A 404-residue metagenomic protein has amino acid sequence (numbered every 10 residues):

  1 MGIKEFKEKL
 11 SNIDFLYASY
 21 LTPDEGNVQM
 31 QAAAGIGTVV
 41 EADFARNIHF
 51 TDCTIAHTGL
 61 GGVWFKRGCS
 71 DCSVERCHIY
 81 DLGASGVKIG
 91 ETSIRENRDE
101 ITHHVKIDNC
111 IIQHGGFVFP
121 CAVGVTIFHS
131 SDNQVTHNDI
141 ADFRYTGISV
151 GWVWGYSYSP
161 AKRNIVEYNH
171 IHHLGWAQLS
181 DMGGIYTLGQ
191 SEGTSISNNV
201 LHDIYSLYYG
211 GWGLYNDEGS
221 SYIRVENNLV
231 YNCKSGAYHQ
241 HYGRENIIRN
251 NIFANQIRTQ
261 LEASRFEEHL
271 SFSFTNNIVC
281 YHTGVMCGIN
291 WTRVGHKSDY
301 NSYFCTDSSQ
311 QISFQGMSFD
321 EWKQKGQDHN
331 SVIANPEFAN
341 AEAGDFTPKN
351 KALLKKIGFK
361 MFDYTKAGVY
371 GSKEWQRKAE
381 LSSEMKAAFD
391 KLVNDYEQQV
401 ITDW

Functional and structural regions predicted by a protein language model:
M1-K9, A32-R46, F65-R67: Extracellular beta-strand-rich solenoid/capping regions of secreted or surface-exposed proteins that bind or remodel
M1-Y17, T22, I185: Extended surface/linker regions that mediate inter-domain or inter-protein docking in multi-component redox
K7-Y17, R46-H57, C69-A84, N97-G116 (+8 more regions): Right-handed parallel beta-helix
S19-E25, G59-F65, G83-I89, G116-V123 (+8 more regions): Short glycine/acidic-rich loop motifs that flank beta-strands on beta-rich extracellular proteins
D24-E41, S85-T102, I112, F117 (+1 more regions): Aromatic- and acidic-residue-enriched carbohydrate-binding clefts of CAZyme catalytic domains
P120, L179, G189, G193-I196 (+1 more regions): Extracellular, surface-exposed repeat architectures
E267-W404: Acidic, glycine- and Ser/Thr-rich low-complexity intrinsically disordered tracts in extracellular/secreted proteins
